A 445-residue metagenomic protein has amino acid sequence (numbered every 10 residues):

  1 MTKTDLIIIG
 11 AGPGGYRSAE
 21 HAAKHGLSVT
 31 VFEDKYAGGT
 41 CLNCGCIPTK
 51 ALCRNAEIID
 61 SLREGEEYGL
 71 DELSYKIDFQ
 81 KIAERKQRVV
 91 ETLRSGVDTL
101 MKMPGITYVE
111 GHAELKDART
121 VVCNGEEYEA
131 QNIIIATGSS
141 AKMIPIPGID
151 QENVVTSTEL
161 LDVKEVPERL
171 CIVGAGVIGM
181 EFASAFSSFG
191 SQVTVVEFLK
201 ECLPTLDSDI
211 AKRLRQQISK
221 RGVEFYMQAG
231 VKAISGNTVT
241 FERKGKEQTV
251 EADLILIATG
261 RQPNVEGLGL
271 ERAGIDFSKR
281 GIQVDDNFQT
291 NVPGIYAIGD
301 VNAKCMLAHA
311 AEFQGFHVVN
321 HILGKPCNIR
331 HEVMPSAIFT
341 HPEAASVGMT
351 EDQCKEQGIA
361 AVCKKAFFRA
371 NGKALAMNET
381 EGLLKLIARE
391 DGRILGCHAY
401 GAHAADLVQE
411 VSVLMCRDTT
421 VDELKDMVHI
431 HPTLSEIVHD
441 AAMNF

Functional and structural regions predicted by a protein language model:
M1-G12, V166-G176: Beta1/beta-strand and adjacent pyrophosphate-binding region of the FAD-binding site in flavoprotein oxidoreductases
T2-T4, E20-L27, F32-V166, T194 (+8 more regions): Glycine-rich flavin
I7-I9, A113, Y128-G138, V173 (+4 more regions): Short hydrophobic core segments
I7-K35, T40, I47, A51-I58 (+3 more regions): Flexible, glycine-rich terminal cap/loop adjacent to redox cofactors in electron-transfer oxidoreductases
G15, G179-M180: N-terminal Rossmann-fold NAD(P) dinucleotide-binding loop
A19, A23, A183, S187-S188: Gly/Ala-rich phosphate-binding loop of Rossmann-like dinucleotide-binding domains, activating on the conserved
E110, D285-D286, A388-E390: Short, acidic, Ser/Thr-enriched surface-loop or helix-capping motifs
I149-P167, T249-I322: FAD-site-proximal beta/loop scaffold in flavoenzymes
